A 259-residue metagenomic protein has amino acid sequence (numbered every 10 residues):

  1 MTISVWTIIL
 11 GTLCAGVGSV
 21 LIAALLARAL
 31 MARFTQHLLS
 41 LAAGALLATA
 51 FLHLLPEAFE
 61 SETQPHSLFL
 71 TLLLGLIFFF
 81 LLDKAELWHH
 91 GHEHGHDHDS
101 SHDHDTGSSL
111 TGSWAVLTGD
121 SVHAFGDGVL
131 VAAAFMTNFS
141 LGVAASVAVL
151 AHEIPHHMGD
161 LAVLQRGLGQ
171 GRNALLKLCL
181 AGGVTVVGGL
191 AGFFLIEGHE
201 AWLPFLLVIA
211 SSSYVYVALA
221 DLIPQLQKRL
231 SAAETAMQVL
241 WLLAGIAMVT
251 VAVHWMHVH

Functional and structural regions predicted by a protein language model:
M1-H259: Intrinsically disordered, metal-sensing/regulatory segments
